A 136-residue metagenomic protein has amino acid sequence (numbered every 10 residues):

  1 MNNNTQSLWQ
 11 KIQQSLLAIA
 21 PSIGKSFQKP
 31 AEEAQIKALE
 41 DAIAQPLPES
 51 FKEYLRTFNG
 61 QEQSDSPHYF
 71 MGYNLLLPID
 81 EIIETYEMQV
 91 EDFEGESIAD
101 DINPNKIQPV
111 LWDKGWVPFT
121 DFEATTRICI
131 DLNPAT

Functional and structural regions predicted by a protein language model:
M1-T126: A surface-exposed partner-binding patch
I130-T136: Short, intrinsically disordered, charge-balanced linker/junction segments flanking boundaries in proteins
